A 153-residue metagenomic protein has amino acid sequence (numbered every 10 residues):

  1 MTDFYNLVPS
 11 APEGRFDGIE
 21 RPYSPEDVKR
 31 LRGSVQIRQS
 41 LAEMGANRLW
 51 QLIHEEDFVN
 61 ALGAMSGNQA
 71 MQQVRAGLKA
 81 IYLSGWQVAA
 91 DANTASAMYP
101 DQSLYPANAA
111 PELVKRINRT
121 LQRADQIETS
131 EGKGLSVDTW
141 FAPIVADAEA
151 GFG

Functional and structural regions predicted by a protein language model:
Y5-G63, V74, T129-T139: N-terminal amphipathic alpha-helix/helix-capping segment at the start of soluble metabolic enzymes
L41-R48, M71-A92: N-terminal glycine-rich anion-binding loops that anchor highly charged ligand groups
N60-A64, I81-L83, A142-A148: Hydrophobic faces of well-ordered beta-strands that scaffold small-molecule active sites in alpha/beta enzyme cores
A80-L113, G132, F152: Glycine-rich, proline-tolerant flexible connector loops at the mouths of alpha/beta enzymes
R119, I144-G153: A generic, well-ordered mixed alpha/beta core segment in the N-terminal half of proteins
R119-I127: Conserved helix-loop functional segments at active or binding sites
